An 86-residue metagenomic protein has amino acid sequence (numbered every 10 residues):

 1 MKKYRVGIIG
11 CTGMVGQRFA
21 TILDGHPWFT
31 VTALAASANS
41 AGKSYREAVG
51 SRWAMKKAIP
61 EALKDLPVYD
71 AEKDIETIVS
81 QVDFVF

Functional and structural regions predicted by a protein language model:
K2-Y4: Nucleotide donor/acceptor-binding cores
V6-G10: Conserved N-terminal Rossmann-fold NAD(P)-binding element of oxidoreductases
C11, H26, V79-V82: Adenine nucleotide-associated cytosolic modules
T12, A41-Y45, K73: General structural signal for secondary-structure boundaries
T12, G16-A20: N-terminal Rossmann NAD(P)H-binding glycine-rich loop of SDR-like oxidoreductase domains
A20-H26, E76: A general structural signal for stabilizing positions within well-ordered secondary structure
G25-L66: Glycine-rich phosphate-binding loop and adjoining beta1-alpha1-beta2 segment of Rossmann-like nucleotide-binding folds
K56-F86: A structured beta-alpha segment of the ubiquitous adenosine-cofactor-binding alpha/beta core
